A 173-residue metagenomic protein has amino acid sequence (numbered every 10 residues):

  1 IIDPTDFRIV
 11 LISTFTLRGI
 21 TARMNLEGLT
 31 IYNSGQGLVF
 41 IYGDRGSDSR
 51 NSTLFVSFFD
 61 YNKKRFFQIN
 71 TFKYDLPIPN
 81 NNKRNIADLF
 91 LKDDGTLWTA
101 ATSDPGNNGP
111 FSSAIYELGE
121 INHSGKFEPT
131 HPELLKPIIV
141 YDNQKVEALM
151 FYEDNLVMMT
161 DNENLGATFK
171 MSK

Functional and structural regions predicted by a protein language model:
I1-K173: Sequence/structural signature of beta-propeller domains
